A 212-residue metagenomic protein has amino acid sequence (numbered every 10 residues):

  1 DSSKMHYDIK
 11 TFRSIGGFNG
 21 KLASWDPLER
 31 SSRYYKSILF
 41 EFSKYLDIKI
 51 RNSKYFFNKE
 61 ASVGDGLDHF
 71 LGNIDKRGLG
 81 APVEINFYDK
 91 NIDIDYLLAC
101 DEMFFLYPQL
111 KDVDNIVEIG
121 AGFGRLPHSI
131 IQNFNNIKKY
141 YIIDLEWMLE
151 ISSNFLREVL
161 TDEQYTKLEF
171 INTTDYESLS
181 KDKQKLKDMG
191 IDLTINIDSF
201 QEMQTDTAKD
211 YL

Functional and structural regions predicted by a protein language model:
D1-I92: N-terminal accessory regions of S-adenosyl-L-methionine
Y96-V113: Conserved alpha-helix/loop element of class I SAM-dependent methyltransferases that forms part of the SAM/SAH-binding
V113-G122: Conserved class I S-adenosyl-L-methionine
F123-N136: Conserved SAM-binding loop of SAM-dependent methyltransferases across substrates and taxa, primarily the Class I
K139-L145: Conserved SAM-binding motif I beta-strand of class I
N154-D188: S-adenosyl-L-methionine
I195: A conserved beta-strand element that flanks and buttresses the S-adenosyl-L-methionine
E202-L212: A short, conserved alpha-helix within the catalytic core of class I
